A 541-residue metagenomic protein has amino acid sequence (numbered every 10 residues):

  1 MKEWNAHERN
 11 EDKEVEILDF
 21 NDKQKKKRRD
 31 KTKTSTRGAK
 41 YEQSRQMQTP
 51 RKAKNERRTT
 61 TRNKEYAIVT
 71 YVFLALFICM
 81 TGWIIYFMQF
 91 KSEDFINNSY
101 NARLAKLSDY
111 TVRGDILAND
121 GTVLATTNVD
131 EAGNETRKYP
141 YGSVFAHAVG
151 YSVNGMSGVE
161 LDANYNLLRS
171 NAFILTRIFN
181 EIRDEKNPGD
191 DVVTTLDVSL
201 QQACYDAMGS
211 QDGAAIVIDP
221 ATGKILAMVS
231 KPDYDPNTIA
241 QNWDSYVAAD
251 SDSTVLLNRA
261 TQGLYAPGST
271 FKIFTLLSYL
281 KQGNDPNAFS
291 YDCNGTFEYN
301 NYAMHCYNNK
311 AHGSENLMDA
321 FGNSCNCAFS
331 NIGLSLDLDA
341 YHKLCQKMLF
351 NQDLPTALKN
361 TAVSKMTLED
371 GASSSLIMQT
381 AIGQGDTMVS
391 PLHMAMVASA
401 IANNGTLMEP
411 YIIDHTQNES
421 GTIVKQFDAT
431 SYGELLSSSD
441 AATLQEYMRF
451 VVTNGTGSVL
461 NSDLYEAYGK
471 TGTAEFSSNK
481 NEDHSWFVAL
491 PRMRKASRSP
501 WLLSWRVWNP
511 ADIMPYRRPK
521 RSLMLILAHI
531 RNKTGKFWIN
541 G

Functional and structural regions predicted by a protein language model:
M1-D244, V255, L264, D339-K347 (+3 more regions): Periplasmic/cell-envelope proteins involved in peptidoglycan metabolism and beta-lactam response
E3-H7, V15-D19, D120, A221-S269 (+1 more regions): Beta-lactam-recognizing serine transpeptidase/beta-lactamase-like catalytic domain environment
